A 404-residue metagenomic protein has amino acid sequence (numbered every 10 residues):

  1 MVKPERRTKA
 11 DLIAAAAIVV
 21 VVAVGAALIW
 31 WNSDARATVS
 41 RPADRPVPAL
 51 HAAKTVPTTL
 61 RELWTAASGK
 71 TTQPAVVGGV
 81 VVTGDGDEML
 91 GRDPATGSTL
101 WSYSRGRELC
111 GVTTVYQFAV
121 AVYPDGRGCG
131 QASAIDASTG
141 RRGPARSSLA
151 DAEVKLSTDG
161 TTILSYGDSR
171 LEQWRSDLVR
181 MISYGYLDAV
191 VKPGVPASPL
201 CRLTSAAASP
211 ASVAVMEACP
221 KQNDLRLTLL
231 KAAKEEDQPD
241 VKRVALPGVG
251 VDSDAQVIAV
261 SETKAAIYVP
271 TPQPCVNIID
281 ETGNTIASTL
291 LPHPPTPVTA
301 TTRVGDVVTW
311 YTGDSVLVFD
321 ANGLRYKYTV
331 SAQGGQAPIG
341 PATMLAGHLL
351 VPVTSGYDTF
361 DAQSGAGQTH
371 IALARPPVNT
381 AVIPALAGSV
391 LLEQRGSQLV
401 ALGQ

Functional and structural regions predicted by a protein language model:
M1-D11, V19-A23: Terminal targeting segments of Actinobacterial cell-envelope proteins
R7-A14, L28-G79, D87-E88, D93-L109 (+7 more regions): Aromatic (tryptophan-biased) beta-strands that constitute blades/sheets of beta-rich domains
T65-V76, S104-F118, S147-T161, V190-A206 (+4 more regions): Repeated scaffold domains used in trafficking and secretory/extracellular systems, primarily beta-propellers
T72-D85, T114-R127, A132-S133, T158-Q173 (+7 more regions): Short beta-strand elements that form the blades of beta-propeller/WD-repeat-like and other beta-sheet-rich scaffold
G91, A95-L225: Long, acidic/polar, low-complexity amphipathic helices and coiled-coil-like
D93, A134-D136, W174-R175, T228-K234 (+4 more regions): Structural recognition of the beta-propeller blade-terminating site
G185-A321: Acidic, serine/threonine- and glycine-rich low-complexity intrinsically disordered segments that serve as flexible
T282, L290-P294, R303-A372: Intrinsically disordered, low-complexity segments enriched in Gly and acidic/Ser/Thr residues that form flexible
